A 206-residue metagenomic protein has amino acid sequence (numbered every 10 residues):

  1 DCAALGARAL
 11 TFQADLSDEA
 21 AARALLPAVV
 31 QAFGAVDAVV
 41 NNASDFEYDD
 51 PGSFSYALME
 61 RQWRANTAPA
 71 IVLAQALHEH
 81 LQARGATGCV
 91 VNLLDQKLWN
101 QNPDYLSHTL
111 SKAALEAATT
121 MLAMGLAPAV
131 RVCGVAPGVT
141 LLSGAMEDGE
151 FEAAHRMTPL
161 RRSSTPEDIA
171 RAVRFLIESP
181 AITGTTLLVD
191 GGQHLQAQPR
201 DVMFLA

Functional and structural regions predicted by a protein language model:
D1-F33, F46-Y48, F54: Short-chain dehydrogenase/reductase
A7-R8, A35-D37, H80-D95, P128-V130 (+1 more regions): Active-site loop of short-chain dehydrogenase/reductase
R23, D45-R61, E79, D104-S107 (+2 more regions): Conserved mid-core segment of classical short-chain dehydrogenase/reductases
P27, A65-G85, A123-M124, P128 (+2 more regions): Amphipathic alpha-helical dimer-interface segment in Rossmann-like NAD(P)H-dependent oxidoreductases
A35-D37, E116, L126-T140, I182-V189: Conserved Rossmann-fold SDR core element
D37, D45, G52-V72, V91 (+2 more regions): Catalytic Tyr-X3-Lys loop
Q82-A114, T119-A127, V139: Catalytic loop of short-chain dehydrogenase/reductase
P166-V189, H194-L195: C-terminal substrate-recognition "lid" of short-chain dehydrogenase/reductases
